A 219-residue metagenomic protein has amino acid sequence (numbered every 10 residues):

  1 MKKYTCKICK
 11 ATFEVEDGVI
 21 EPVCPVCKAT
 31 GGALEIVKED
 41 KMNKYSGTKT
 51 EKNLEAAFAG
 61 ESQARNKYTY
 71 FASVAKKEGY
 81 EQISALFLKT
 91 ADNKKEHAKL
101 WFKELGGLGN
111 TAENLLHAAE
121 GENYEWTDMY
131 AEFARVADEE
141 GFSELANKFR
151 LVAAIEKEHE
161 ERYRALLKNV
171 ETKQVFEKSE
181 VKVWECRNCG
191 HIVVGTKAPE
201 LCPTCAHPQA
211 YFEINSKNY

Functional and structural regions predicted by a protein language model:
K7-Y219: Non-heme di-metal
